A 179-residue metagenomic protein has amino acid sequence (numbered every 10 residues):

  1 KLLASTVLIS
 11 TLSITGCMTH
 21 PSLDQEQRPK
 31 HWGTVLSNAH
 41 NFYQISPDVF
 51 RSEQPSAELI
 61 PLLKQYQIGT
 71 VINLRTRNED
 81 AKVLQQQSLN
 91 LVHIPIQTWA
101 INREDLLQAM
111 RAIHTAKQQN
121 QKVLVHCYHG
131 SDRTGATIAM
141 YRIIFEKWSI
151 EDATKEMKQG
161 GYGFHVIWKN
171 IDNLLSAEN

Functional and structural regions predicted by a protein language model:
K1-L2: Positively charged n-region of N-terminal signal peptides that target proteins for export
S5-T15: Bacterial N-terminal signal peptides
G16-V123, A136-N179: Cys-dependent protein tyrosine phosphatase-like superfamily
C127: Short cysteine clusters
G130: Substrate/cofactor-recognition hotspot
